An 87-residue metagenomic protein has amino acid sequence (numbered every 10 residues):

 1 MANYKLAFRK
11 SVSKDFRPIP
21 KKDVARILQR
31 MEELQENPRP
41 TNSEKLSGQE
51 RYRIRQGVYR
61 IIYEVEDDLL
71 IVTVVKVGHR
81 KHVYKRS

Functional and structural regions predicted by a protein language model:
M1-A7, S11-A25, Q56, E64-S87: Enriched for short, Lys/Arg-rich terminal
R30-I54: A short, surface-exposed loop/turn module that caps and links secondary-structure elements
